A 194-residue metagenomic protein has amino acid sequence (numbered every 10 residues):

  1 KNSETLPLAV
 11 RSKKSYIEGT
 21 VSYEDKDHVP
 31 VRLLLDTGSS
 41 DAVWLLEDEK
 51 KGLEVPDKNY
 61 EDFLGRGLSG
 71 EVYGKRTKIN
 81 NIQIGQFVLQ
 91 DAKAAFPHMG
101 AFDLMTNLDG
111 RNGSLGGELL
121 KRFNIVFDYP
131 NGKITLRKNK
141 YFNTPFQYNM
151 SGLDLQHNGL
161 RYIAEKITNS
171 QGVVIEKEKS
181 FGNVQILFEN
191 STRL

Functional and structural regions predicted by a protein language model:
K1-L194: Pepsin/retropepsin-fold aspartyl endopeptidases
